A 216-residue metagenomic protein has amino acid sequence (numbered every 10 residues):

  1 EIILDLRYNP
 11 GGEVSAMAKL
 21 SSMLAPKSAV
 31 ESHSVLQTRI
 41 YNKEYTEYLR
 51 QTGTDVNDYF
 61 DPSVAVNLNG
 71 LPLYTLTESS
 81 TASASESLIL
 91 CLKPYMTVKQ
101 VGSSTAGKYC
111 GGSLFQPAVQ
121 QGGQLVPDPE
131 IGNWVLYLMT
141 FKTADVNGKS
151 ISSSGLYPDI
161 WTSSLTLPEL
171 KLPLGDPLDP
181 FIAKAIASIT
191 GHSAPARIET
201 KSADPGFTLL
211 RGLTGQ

Functional and structural regions predicted by a protein language model:
E1, N9-Q216: C-terminal "post-core" interaction segments
